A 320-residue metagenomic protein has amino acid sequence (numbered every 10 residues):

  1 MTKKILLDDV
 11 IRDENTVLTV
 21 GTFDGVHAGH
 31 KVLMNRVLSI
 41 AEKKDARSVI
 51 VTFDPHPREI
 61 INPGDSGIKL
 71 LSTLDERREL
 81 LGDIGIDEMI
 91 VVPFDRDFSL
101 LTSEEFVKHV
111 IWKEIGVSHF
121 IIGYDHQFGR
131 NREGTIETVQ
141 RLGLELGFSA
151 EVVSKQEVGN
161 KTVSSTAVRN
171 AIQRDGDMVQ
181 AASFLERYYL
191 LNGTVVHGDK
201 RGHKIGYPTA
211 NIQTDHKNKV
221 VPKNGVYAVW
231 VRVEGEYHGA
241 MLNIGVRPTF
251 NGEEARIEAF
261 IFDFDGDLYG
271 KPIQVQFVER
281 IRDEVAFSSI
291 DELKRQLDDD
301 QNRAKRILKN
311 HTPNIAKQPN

Functional and structural regions predicted by a protein language model:
K3-K4, M89, A150, V275: Generic structural signal for residues in well-ordered beta-strands
L7-D8, V51, V92-F94, V153-K155 (+1 more regions): Conserved beta-strand termini and adjacent loop/short-helix elements that scaffold enzyme active sites in alpha/beta
D8-K69, T73: N-terminal catalytic cores of NTP/NDP-binding nucleotidyl/phosphoryl-transfer enzymes
V32, R36, E76, Q180-R187 (+1 more regions): A non-catalytic, amphipathic alpha-helix used as a structural packing/dimerization or gating element in enzyme scaffolds
K44-A46, F148, R187, V229: Short glycine/serine/threonine/alanine-rich loop segments
R47-V117: Active-site-proximal cofactor/substrate-binding loop regions of enzyme domains
L100-P208, E234, S288-K294: Classical nucleotidyltransferase
G198-N320: Phosphate/ribose-recognition catalytic cores of enzymes acting on nucleotide-derived substrates
